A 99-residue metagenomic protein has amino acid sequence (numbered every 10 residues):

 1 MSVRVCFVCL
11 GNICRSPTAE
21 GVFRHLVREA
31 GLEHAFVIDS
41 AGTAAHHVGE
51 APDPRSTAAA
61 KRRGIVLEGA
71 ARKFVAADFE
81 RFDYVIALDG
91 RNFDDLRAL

Functional and structural regions predicted by a protein language model:
M1-F82: Conserved active-site segments centered on acidic
A87-L88: Short beta-strand scaffold positions
N92-F93: Alpha-helix capping/helix-boundary segments
